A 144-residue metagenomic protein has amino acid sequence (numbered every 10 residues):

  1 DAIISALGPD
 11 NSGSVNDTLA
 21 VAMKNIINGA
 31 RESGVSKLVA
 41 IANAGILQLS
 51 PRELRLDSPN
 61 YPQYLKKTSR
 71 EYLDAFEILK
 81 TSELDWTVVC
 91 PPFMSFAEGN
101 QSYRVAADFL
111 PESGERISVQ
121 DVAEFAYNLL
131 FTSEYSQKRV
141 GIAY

Functional and structural regions predicted by a protein language model:
S5, D10-L38, R70, D74: NAD(P)-cofactor binding segment of oxidoreductase domains
A6-L7, L38-A44, V89-P91: SDR active-site strand-loop-helix element
S12, A44-S50, M94-A97: Conserved catalytic-site region of short-chain dehydrogenase/reductase
S33-L38, F109-Y144: Mid/C-terminal beta-alpha module of Rossmann-like enzyme folds, strongest in SDR-family dehydrogenases/epimerases
P59-L73, E112-S113: A short acidic, glycine-rich active-site loop that binds or catalyzes chemistry on phosphate/adenosine moieties
F76-E98: Conserved beta-loop-beta element that borders a ligand/cofactor-binding pocket
S82, E98-Y103, L129-K138: Glycine/proline-rich active-site loop of Rossmann-fold NAD(P)-dependent oxidoreductases
